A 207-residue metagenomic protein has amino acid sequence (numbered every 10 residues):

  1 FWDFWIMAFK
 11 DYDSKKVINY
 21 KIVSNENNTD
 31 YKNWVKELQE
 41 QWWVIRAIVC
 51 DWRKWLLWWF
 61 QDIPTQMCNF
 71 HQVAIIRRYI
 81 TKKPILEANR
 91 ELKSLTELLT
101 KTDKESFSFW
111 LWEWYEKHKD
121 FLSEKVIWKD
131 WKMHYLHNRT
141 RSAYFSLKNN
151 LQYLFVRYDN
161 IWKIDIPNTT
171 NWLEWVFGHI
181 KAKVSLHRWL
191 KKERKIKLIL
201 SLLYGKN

Functional and structural regions predicted by a protein language model:
F1-V49, K54, W58, N150-L154 (+1 more regions): RNase H-like nuclease fold core
D11, S24, P64, A74 (+1 more regions): A short beta-strand motif that forms part of the nucleic acid-binding face of small beta-barrel RNA-binding folds
K15, W43-R53, F60, K93-N207: Acidic/histidine-rich catalytic cores and adjacent linkers of DNA breakage/strand-transfer/modification proteins
E26, L86, H187-W189: A short hydrophobic/aromatic micro-motif that marks alpha-helical segments and, especially, helix-coil
N28-T29, I76-K82, W172-L173, H179 (+1 more regions): A generic structural micro-environment signature that highlights single residues at secondary-structure boundaries
A47-K93: Conserved beta-strand -> loop -> alpha-helix junction used to position metal-binding or nucleic-acid-contacting
